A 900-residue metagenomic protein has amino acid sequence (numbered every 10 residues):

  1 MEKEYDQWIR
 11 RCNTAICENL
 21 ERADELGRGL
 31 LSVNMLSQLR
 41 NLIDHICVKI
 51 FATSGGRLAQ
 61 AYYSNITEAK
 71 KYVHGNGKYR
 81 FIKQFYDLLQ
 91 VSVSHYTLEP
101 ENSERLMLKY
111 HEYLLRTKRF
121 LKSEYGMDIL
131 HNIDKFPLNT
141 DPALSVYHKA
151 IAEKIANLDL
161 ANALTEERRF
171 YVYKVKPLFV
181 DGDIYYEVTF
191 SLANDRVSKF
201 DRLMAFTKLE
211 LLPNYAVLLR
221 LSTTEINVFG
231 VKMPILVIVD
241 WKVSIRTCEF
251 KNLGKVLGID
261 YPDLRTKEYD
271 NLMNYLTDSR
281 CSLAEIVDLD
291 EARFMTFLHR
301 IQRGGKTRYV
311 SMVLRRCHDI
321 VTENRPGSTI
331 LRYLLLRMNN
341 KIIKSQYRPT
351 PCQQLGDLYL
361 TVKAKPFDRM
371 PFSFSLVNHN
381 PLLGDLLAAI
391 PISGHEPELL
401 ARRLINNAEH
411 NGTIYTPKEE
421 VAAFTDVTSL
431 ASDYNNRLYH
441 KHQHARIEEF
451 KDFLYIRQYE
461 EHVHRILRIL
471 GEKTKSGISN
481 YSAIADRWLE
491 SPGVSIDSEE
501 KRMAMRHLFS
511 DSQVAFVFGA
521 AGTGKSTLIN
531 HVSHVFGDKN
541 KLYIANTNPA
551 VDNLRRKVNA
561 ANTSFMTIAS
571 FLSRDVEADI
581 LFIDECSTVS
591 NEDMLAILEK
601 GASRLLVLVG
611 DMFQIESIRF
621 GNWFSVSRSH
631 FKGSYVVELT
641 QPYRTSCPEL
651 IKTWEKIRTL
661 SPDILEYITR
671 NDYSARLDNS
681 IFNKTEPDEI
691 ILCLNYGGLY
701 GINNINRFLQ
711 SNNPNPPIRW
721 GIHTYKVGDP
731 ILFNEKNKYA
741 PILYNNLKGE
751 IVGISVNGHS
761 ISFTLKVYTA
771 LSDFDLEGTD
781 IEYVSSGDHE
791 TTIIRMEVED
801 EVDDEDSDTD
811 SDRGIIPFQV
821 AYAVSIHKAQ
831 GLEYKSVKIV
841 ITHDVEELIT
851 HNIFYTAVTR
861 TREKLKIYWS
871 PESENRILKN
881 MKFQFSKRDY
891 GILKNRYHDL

Functional and structural regions predicted by a protein language model:
M1-Y215: Extended low-complexity, intrinsically disordered and solenoidal helical-scaffold regions
E124-I133, L138-I478: N-terminal accessory nucleic-acid engagement/regulatory domains that precede and modulate ATP-driven motor cores
I469-S476, V535, K557-A560, K600 (+11 more regions): Conserved, well-folded catalytic cores of nucleic-acid-processing and energy-transducing macromolecular machines
S479-P492: Conserved adenine-nucleotide phosphate-binding loops and their immediately adjacent elements
P492-Q513: N-terminal pre-P-loop "Q-motif" helix
R506-R670: ASCE P-loop NTPase helicase motor core
A515-V558, V609, L665-R707, P717-T724 (+2 more regions): Conserved RecA-like ASCE P-loop NTPase motor core of nucleic-acid helicases/translocases
T523, N562-M566, G633, T645-P648 (+1 more regions): Core RecA-like ATPase module of SF1/SF2 helicases and allied nucleic-acid translocases
